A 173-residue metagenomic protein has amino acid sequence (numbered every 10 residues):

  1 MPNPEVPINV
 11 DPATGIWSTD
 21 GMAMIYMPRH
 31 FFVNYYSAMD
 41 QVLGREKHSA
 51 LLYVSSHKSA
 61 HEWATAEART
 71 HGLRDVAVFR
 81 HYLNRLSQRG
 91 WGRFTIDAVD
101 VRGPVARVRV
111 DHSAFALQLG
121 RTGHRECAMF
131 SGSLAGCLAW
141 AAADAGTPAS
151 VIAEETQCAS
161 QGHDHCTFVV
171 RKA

Functional and structural regions predicted by a protein language model:
M1-M129, G146-V151, Q157-H165, A173: N-terminal accessory segment detector
C127-D144: Active-site helix/loop of acyl-thioester processing domains in fatty-acid/polyketide metabolism, spanning hotdog-fold
